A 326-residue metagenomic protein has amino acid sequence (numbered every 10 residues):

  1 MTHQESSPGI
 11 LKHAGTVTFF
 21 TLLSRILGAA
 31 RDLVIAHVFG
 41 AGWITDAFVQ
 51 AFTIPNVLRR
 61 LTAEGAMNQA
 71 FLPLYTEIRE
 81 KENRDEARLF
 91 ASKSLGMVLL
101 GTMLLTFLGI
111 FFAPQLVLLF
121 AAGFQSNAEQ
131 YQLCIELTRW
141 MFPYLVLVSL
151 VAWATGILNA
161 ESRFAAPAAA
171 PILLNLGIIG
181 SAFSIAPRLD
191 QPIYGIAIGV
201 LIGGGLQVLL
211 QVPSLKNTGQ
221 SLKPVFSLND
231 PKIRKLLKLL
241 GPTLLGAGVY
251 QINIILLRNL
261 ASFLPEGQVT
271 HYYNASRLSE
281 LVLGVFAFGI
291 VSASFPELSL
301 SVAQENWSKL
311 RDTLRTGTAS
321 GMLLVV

Functional and structural regions predicted by a protein language model:
M1-V326: Membrane-embedded alpha-helical bundles of multi-pass transporters/translocases, especially carrier/permease families
